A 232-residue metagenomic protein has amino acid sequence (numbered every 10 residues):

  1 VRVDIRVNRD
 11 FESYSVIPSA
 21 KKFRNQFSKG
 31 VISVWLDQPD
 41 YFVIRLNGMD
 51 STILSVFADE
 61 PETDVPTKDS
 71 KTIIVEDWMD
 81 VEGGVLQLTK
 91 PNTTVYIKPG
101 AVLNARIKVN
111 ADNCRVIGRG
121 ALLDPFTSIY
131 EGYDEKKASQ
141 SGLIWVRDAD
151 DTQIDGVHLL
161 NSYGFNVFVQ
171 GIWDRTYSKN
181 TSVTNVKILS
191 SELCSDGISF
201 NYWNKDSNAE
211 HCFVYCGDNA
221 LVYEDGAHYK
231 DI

Functional and structural regions predicted by a protein language model:
V1-I232: Extracellular/periplasmic carbohydrate-active domains that bind, remodel, or depolymerize complex polysaccharides
